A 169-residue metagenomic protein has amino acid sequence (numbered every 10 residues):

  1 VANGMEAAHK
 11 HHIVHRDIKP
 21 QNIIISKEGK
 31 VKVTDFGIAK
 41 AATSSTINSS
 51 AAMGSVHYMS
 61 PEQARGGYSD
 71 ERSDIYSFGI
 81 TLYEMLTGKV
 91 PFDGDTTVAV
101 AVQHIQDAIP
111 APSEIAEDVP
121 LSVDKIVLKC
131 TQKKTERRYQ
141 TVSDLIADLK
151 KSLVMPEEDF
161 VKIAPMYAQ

Functional and structural regions predicted by a protein language model:
V1-I13: Protein kinase catalytic-loop region centered on the HRD/HxD motif
R16: Residue immediately N-terminal to the catalytic "proton-acceptor" Asp in the protein kinase catalytic loop
Q21, T34: Conserved protein-kinase catalytic-loop position immediately C-terminal to the HRD catalytic Asp
I25-G29: Activation-loop N-terminal segment of eukaryotic-like protein kinases
V31, S44-M53: Regulatory activation segment
S55-F160: C-terminal lobe helix-coil module of Hanks-type protein kinase domains
D159-Q169: Regulatory extensions appended to serine/threonine kinase catalytic cores
